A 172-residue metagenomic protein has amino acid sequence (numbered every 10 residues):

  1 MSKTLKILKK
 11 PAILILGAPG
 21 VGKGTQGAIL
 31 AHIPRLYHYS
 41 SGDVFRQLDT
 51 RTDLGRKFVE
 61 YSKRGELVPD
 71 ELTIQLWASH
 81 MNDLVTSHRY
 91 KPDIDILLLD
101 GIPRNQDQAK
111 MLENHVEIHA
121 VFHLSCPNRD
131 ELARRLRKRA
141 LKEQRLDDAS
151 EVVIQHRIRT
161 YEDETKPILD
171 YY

Functional and structural regions predicted by a protein language model:
M1-Y172: Glycine-rich phosphate-binding loop of ATP-dependent small-molecule kinases
